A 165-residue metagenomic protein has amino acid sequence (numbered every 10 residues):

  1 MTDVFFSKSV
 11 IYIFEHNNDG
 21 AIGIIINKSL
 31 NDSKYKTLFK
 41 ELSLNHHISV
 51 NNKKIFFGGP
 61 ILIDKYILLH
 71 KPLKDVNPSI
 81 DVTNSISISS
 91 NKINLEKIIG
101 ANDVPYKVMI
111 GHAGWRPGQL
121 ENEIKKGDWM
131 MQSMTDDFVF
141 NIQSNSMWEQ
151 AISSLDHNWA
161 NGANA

Functional and structural regions predicted by a protein language model:
M1-M109, A113-A165: A short aromatic-anchored loop/beta-hairpin motif
